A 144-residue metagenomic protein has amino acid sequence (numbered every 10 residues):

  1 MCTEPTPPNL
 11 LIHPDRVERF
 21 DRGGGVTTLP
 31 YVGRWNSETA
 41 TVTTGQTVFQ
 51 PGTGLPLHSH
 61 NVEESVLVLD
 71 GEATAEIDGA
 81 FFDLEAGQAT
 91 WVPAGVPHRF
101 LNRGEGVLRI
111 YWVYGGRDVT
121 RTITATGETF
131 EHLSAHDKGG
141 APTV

Functional and structural regions predicted by a protein language model:
M1-T41, I123-V144: A short, N-terminal "cap"/entry segment at the start of jelly-roll beta-barrel domains of the cupin/DSBH fold
T28-V32, G45-H60: Conserved short histidine dyad/triad with adjacent acidic residue
N36, E105-G106: Short strand-connecting beta-turns/loops that link adjacent beta-strands
T47, E72, A80-F82: Well-ordered beta-strand scaffold positions
T47, W91, G106-T122: A short hydrophobic beta-strand segment most commonly corresponding to one strand of the jelly-roll/cupin
P56-L57, A75-E76, V92, H98-G104 (+1 more regions): Short beta-strand His + acidic residue motifs that chelate non-heme Fe in jelly-roll/DSBH and cupin folds
E63-E64, V68-A73: Glycine- and acidic-residue-biased ligand/ion/polar-headgroup-sensing regions
G79-A94: Short acidic-glycine-tyrosine-enriched beta hairpin
